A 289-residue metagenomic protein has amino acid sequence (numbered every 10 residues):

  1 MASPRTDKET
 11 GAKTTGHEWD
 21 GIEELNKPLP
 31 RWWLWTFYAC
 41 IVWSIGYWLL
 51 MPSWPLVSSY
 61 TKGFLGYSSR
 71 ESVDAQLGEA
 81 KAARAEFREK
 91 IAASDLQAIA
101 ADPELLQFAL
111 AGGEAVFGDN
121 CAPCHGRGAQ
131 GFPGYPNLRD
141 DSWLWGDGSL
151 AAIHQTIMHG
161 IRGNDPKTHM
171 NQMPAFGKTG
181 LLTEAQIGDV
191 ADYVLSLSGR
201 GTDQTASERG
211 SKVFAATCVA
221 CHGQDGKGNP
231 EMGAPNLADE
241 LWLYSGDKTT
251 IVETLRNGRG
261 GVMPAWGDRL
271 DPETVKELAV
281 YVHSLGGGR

Functional and structural regions predicted by a protein language model:
A2-E104, G146-T156, P174-V194, G267-H283: Periplasmic c-type cytochrome electron-transfer domains
T6, G11-T14, G21, Q130 (+4 more regions): Short, functionally important structural connectors and interaction interfaces within domains
E24, W33, Y47, V116 (+6 more regions): Short, flexible micro-motifs
L65-A109, A122, G126-S142, H169 (+4 more regions): His/Cys-centered metal/cofactor-coordination and adjacent catalytic loops
L105-Q130, W145-S149, I153-Q155, H159 (+5 more regions): Sequence/structural segment immediately N-terminal to covalent heme-attachment motifs in c-type and related
F132-R139, H159-I187, G199-T205, M232-N236 (+1 more regions): Axial heme c-ligation environment in periplasmic c-type cytochrome domains
